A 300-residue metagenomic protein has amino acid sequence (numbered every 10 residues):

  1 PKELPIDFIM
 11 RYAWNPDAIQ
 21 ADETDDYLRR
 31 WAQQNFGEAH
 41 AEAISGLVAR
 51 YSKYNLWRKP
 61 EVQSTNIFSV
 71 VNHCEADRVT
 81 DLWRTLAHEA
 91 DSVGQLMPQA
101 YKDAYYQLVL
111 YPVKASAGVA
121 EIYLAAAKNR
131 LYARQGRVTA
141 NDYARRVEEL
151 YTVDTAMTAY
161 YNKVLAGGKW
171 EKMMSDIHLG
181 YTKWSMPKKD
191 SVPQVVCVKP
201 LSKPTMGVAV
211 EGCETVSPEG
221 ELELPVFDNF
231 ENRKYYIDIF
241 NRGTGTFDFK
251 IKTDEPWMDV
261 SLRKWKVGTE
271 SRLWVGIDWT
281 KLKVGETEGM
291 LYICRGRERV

Functional and structural regions predicted by a protein language model:
P1-L224, N229, R233: Substrate-binding groove of N-acetylhexosamine-processing glycoside hydrolases
V226-N232, G268-E270, V284-G285: Solvent-exposed, conformationally flexible loop/turn segments
N232-N241: Core beta-strand segments of extracellular beta-sandwich domains
K234, T246-K250, E288: Exposed beta-strand and adjacent loop surfaces of beta-rich binding modules that mediate intermolecular recognition
I237, K283-V300: A short beta-strand micro-motif common to beta-rich folds, especially ectodomain repeats
F240-R242, D278-T280, C294: Solvent-exposed residues in well-ordered beta-strands and their adjoining turns, especially edge/terminal strands
R242-W274: Surface-exposed binding patches on compact interaction domains or structured appendages
S271-E288: Extracellular/luminal low-complexity segments enriched in Ser/Thr/Pro
